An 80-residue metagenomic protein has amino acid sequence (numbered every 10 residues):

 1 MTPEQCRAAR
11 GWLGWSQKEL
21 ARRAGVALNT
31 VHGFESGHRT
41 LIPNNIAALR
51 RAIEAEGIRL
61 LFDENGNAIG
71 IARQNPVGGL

Functional and structural regions predicted by a protein language model:
E4-E19, N75-G79: Short basic helix-loop element that most often maps to the first helix and adjoining turn of HTH DNA-binding modules
A9, R23, F34: Residues in the recognition helix of alpha-helical DNA-binding motifs
L13, I42-N45: Short, conserved glycine- and acidic-residue-centered signature motifs in active-site or ligand-binding loops
G25, N45-L60: DNA major-groove recognition helix of helix-turn-helix/homeodomain DNA-binding modules
V26-L41: Recognition helix of helix-turn-helix/homeodomain-like DNA-binding domains that insert into the DNA major groove
T40-P43, N65: Non-catalytic, surface-exposed connector residues within folded enzymatic/regulatory domains
I58-L80: Helix-turn-helix/homeodomain-like alpha-helical modules used for DNA recognition and transcription-factor dimerization
